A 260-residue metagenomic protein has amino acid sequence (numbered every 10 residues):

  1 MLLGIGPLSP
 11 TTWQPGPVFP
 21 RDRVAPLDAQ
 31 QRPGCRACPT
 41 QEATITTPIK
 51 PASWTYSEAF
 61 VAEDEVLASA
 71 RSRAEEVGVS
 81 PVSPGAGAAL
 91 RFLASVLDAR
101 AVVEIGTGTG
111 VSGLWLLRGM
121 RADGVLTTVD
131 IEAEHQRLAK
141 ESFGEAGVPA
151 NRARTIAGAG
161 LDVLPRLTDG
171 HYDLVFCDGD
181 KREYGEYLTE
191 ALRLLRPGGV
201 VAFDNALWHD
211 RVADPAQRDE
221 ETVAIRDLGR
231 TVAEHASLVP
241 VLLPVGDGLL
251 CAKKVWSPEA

Functional and structural regions predicted by a protein language model:
G6, Q14, F19-P20, P26-L174 (+2 more regions): A short alpha-helical cap/connector motif
